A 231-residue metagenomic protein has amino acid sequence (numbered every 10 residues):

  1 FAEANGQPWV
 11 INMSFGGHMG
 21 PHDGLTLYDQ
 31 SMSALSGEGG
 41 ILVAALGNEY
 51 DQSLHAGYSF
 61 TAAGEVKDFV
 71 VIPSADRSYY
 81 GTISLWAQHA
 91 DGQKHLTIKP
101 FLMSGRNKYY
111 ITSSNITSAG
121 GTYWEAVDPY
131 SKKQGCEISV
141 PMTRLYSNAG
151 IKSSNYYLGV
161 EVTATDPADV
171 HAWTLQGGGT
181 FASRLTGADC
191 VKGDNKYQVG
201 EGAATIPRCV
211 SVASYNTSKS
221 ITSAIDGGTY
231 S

Functional and structural regions predicted by a protein language model:
F1-S231: Loop-rich non-cytosolic ectodomains and luminal regions
